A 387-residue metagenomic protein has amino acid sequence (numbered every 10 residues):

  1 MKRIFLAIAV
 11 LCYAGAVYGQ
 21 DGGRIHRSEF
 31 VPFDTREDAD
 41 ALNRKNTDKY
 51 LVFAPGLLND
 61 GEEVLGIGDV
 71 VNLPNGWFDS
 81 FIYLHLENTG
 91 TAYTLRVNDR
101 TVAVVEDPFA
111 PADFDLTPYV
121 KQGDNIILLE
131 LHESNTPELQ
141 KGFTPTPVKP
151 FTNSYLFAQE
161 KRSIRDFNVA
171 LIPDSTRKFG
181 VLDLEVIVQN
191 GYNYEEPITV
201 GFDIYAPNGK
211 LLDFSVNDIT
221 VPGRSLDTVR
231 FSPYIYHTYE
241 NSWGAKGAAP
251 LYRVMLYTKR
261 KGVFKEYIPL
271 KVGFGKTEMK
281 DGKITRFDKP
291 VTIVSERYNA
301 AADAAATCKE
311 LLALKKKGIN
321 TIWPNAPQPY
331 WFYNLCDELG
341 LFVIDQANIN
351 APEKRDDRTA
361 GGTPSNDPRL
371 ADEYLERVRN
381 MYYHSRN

Functional and structural regions predicted by a protein language model:
M1-A7, V17-Y330, N334-V343, R377: Secreted/periplasmic carbohydrate-active enzymes, especially glycoside hydrolases
Y13-A14: N-terminal signal peptide c-region/cleavage motif recognized by signal peptidases
D107, A347-P352: Short, acidic/turn-prone active-site loops that include or flank metal/cofactor- and phosphate-binding residues
L139, K354-R369: Short beta-alpha connecting loops at secondary-structure transitions that line or flank enzyme active sites
A302, W323, S365-D372: Alpha-helix capping and helix-loop boundary segments enriched in small/acidic/polar residues
W331, P352-K354: Generic structural signal for helix capping and beta-alpha/helix-loop junctions
D345, I349, G362-S365: N-terminal/domain-start segments enriched in small and hydrophobic, helix-friendly residues, covering either
D367-N387: An active-site-proximal structural segment forming one wall of the substrate-binding cleft that immediately precedes
